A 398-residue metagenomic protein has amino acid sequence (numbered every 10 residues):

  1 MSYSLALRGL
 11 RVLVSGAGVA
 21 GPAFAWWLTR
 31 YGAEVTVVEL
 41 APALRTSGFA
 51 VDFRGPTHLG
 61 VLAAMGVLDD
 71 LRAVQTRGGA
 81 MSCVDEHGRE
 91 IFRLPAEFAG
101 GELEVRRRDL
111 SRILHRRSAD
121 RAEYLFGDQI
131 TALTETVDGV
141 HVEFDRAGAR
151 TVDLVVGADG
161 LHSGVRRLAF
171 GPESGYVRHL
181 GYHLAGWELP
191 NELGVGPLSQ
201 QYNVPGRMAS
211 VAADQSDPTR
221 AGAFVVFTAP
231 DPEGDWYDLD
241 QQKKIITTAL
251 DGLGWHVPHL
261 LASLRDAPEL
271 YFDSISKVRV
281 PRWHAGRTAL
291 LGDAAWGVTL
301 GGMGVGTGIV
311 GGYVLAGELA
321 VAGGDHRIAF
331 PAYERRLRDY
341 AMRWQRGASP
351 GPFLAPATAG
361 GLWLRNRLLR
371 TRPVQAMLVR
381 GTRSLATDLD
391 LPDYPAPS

Functional and structural regions predicted by a protein language model:
S2-L10, G88, G302, G317-S398: C-terminal helical "tail/cap" subdomain of flavin- and related membrane-associated enzymes
S2-V12, W27-Y31, G55-F170, S174-E188 (+2 more regions): Conserved N-terminal helical subregion
V12-A41, V156-G157, I245, R265-P356: Conserved mid-domain beta->alpha element of the FAD-binding
A43-G60: Conserved N-terminal glycine-rich FAD pyrophosphate-binding loop of Rossmann-like flavoproteins
V74, E123, G252-P268, H326-E334: Acidic/histidine metal-binding catalytic segments
E135-T136, A212-S216: Short beta-strand micro-motifs enriched in acidic
G181-D214, G234-Y237: Flavin-dependent oxidoreductases
N191, P205, Q215-T219, F227-G301: FAD/FMN-dependent oxidoreductases across multiple families
